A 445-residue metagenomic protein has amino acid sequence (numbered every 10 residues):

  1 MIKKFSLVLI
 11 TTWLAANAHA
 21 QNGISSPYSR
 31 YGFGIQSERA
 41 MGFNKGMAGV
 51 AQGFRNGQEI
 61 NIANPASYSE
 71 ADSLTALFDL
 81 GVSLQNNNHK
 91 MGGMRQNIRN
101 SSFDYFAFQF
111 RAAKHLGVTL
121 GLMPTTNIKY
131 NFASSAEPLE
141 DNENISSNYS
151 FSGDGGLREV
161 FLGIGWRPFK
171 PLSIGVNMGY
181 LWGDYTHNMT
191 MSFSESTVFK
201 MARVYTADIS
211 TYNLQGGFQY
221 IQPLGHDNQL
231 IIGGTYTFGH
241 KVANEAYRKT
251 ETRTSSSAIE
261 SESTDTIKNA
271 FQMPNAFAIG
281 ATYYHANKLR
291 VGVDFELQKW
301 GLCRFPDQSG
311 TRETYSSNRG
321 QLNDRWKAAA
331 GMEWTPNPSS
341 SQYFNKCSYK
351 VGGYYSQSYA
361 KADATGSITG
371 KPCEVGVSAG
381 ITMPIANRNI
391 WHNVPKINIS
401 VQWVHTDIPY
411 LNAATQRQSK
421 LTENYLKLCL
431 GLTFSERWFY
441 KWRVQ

Functional and structural regions predicted by a protein language model:
M1-S25, Q445: Bacterial Sec-dependent N-terminal signal peptides
L9-I10, G57, F132: Amphipathic, positively biased hydrophobic alpha-helical segments used for protein targeting and membrane insertion
L14-A15, T75, L181, Q298: Single-residue recognition of alpha-helix boundary sites
H19-P124, D324: N-terminal, post-signal peptide beta-strand-biased segments of exported outer-membrane/organellar beta-barrel and other
Q21-G46, R111-Q445: Outer-membrane beta-barrel porins/channels
